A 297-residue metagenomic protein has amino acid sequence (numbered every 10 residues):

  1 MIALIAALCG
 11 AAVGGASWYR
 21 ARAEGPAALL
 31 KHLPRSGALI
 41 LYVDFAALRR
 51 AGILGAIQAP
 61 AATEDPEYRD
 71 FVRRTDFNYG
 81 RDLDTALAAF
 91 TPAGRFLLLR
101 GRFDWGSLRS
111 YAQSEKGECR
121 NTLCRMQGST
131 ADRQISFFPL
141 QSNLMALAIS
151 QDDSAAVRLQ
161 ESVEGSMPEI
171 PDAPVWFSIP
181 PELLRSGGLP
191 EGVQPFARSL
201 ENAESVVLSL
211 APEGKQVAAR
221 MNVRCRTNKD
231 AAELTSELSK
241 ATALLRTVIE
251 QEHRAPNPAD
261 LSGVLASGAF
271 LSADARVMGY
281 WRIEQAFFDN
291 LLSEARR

Functional and structural regions predicted by a protein language model:
M1-G15: Hydrophobic membrane-insertion alpha-helices, especially the h-region of bacterial N-terminal signal peptides
S17-E118, P212-G214: Long, low-complexity, Ser/Thr/Gly/Pro-rich intrinsically disordered segments that act as flexible linkers and assembly
R35-L39, A93-R95, Q141-N143, V217-A219 (+2 more regions): Envelope-exposed proteins and targeting segments
L39-L41, L97-G101, E204-L208, K215-V223 (+1 more regions): One face of beta-strands
L39-V43, L97-L98, S136-P139, N143-I149 (+1 more regions): Short hydrophobic-aromatic micro-motifs
A51-I53, A59-G80, E118-R220, R224 (+2 more regions): An internal, short helix-loop-strand segment that often contains or flanks glycine-aspartate motifs
R109-G117, L234-S239, E294-A295: Short amphipathic alpha-helices in soluble, non-transmembrane regions that often serve as interface/regulatory elements
E252-R297: A cross-kingdom marker for long, charged
